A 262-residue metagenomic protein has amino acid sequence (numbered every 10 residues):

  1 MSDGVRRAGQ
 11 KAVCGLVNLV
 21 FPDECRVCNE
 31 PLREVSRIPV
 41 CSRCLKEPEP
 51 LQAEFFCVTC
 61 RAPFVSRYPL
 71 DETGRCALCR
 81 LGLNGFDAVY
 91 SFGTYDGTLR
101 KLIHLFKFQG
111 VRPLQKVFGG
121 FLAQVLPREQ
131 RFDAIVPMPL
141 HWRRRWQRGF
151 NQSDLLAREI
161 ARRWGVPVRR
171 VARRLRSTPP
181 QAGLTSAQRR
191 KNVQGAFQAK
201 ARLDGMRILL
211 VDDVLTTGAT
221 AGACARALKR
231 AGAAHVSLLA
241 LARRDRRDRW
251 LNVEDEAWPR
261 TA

Functional and structural regions predicted by a protein language model:
M1-D212, T216-A262: Glycine-rich phosphate/pyrophosphate-handling loop used in enzymes and phosphotransfer proteins
